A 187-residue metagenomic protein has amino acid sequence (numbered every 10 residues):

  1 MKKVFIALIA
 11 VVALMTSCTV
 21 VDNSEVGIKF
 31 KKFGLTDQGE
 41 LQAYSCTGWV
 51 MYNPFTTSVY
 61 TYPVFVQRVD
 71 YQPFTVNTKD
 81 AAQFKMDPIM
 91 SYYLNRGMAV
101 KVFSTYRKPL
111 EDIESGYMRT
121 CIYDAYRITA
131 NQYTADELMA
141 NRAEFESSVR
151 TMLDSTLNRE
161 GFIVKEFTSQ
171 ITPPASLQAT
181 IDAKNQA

Functional and structural regions predicted by a protein language model:
M1-V4: Positively charged n-region of N-terminal signal peptides that target proteins for export
A7-A13: Bacterial N-terminal signal peptides
L8, K32, I171: Residues that line or immediately flank small-molecule/substrate-binding pockets and catalytic motifs
M15-S17: C-terminal motif of bacterial Sec signal peptides marking the signal peptidase cleavage site
T19-A125: Hydrophobic membrane-anchoring helix/hairpin
I28, S176-A187: Long, charge-rich amphipathic alpha-helical coiled-coil "stalk/tentacle" segments that mediate oligomerization
D80, K85, E114-A179: Amphipathic, coiled-coil-like alpha-helical scaffolding segments used for oligomerization/assembly
V102-Y106, Y133, T180-I181: Short acidic, glycine/proline-rich loop/turn micro-motifs
